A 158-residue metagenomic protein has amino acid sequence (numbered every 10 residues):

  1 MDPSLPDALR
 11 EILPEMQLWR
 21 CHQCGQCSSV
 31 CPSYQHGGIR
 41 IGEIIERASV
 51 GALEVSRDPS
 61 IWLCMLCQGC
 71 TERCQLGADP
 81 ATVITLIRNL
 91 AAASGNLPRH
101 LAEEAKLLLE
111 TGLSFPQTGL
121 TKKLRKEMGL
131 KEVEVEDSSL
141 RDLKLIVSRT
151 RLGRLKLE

Functional and structural regions predicted by a protein language model:
M1-R20, C24-E46, A81-E158: Non-ligating segments of multi-cofactor redox enzymes
R10-C24, L53-Q68: Immediate flanking context of iron-sulfur cluster ligation sites
S33-Y34, L53-E54, E72-G77: Short, surface-exposed loop/turn motifs that are enriched in glycine and acidic residues and include a nearby proline
R47-L53: Perimembrane loop-to-helix junctions flanking transmembrane segments
L63-T85: Helix-adjacent hinge/juxtasegments
